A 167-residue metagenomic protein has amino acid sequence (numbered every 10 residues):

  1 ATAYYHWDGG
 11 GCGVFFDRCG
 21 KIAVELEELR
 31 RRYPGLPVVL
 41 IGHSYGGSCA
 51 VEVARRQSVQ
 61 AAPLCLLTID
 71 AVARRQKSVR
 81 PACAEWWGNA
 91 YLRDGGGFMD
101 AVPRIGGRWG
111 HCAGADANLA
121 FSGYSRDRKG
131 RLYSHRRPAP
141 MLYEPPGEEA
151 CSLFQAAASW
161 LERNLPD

Functional and structural regions predicted by a protein language model:
A1-L36: Active-site catalytic motif of lipid deacylating hydrolases and related acyltransferases
G35-P37, A61-P63, A84: A general structural motif
I41-G46, A50: Gly/Ala-rich beta-loop-alpha elbow adjacent to hydrolase catalytic centers
E52-L64: Conserved hydrolase catalytic core segment
L67-D70, A90: Alpha/beta-hydrolase-fold catalytic nucleophile elbow
R80-D167: C-terminal catalytic-base region of ester-bond hydrolases, centering on the histidine of the charge-relay
